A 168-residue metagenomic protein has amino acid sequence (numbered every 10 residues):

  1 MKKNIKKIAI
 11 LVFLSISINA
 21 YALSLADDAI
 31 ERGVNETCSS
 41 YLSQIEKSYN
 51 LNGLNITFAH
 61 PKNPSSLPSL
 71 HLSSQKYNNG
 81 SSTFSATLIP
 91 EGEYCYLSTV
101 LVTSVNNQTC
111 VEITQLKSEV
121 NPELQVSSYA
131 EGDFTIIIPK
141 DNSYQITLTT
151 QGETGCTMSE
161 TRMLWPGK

Functional and structural regions predicted by a protein language model:
M1-A9: Bacterial N-terminal signal peptides that target proteins for export
S15-N19: N-terminal signal peptide c-region/cleavage motif recognized by signal peptidases
L23-I89, L164: N-terminal secretory signal peptides
I30-T57, E91, C95-S98, N107-K117 (+2 more regions): Aromatic/pi-system hotspot detector in well-structured domains
I56, S69-L72, N121-P139, S143: A cross-kingdom feature marking solvent-exposed beta-strand/loop segments within repeated, beta-rich binding/scaffold
N63-V100, D141-K168: Amphipathic N-proximal alpha-helical interface segments
N79-E131: Long, charged/polar, surface-exposed segments that mediate recognition or autoinhibition
